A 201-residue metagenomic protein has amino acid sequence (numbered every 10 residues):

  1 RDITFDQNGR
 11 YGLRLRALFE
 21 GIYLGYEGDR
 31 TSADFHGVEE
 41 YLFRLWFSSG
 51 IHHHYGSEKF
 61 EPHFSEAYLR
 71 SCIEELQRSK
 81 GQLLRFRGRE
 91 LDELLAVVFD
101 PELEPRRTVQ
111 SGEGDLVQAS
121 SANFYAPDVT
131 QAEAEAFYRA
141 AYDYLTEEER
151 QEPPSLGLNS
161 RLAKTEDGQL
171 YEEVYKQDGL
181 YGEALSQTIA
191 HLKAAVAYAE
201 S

Functional and structural regions predicted by a protein language model:
R1-P154, L158, K164, L170 (+1 more regions): N-terminal helix-rich structural modules
